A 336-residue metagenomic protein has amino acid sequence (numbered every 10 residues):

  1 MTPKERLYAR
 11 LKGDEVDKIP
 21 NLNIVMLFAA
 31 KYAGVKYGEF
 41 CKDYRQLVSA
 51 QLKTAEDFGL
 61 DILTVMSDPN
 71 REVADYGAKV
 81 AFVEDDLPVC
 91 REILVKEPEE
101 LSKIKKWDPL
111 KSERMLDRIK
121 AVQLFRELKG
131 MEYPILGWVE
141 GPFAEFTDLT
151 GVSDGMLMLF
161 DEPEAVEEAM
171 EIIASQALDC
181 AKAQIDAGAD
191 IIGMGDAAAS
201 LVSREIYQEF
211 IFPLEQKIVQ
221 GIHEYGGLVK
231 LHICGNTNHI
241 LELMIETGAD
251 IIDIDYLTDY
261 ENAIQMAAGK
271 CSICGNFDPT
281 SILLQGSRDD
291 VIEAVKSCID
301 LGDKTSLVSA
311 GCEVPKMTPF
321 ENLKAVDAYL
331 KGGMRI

Functional and structural regions predicted by a protein language model:
M1-A29, V35-F40, A50, T54 (+3 more regions): Active-site loop segments of alpha/beta catalytic cores
A29-Y32, D68, A74, E99: Alpha-helical protein-protein interaction elements
R45-V48: Loop-to-helix transition at the N-terminal end of transmembrane alpha-helices
Q51-A78: Glycine-rich, N-terminal phosphate-binding loop and its surrounding beta-alpha-beta segment
K96-K106: Acidic/polar active-site rim loop that often engages polyanionic ligands
